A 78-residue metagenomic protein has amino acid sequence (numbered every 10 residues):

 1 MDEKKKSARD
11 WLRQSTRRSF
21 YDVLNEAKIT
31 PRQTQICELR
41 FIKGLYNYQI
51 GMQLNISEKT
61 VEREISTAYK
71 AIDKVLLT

Functional and structural regions predicted by a protein language model:
L12-E26: Short, Lys/Arg-enriched N-terminal segment that forms or immediately precedes the first helix of a structured domain
E26-Q33: Short helix-coil-helix linker/hinge
Q35-C37: Short alpha-helical "packing" element that flanks the helix-turn-helix/winged-helix DNA-binding module
R40-G44: Short helix-to-turn junction characteristic of helix-turn-helix DNA-binding domains, especially the helix
Q49-G51, V61: Hydrophobic positions on the alpha-helical face of helix-turn-helix-like DNA-binding modules
E64-T67: Residues within the DNA-recognition helix of helix-turn-helix
Y69-T78: Short, Lys/Arg-enriched C-terminal cap helix and immediately downstream tail that follows
